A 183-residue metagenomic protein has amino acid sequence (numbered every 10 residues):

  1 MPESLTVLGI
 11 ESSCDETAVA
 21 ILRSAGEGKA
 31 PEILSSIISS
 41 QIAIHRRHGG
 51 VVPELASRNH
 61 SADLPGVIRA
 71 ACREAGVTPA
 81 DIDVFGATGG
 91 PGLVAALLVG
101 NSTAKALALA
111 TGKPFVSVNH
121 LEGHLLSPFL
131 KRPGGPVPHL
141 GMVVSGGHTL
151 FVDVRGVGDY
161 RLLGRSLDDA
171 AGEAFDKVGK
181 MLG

Functional and structural regions predicted by a protein language model:
M1-G183: Short acidic/glycine-rich loops and adjacent helix/strand connectors that line catalytic pockets where negatively
